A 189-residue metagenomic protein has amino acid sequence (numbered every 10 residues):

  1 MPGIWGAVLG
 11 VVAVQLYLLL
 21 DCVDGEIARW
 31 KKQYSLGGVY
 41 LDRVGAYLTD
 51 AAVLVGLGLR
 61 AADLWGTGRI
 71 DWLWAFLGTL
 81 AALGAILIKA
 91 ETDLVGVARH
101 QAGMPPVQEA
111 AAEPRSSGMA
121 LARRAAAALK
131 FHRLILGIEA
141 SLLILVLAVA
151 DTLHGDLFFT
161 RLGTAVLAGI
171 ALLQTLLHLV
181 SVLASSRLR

Functional and structural regions predicted by a protein language model:
M1-G37, F159-L167: Membrane-embedded alpha-helical segments that form the functional core of polytopic membrane enzymes, especially those
M1-L9, V55-T79, V149-G163: Helix-coil boundary and interhelical linker segments in multi-pass alpha-helical membrane proteins
V8-V12, Y40, V44-Y47, W72-L83 (+2 more regions): Alpha-helical transmembrane segments of integral membrane proteins
V12, L16, E26-T67: Basic, amphipathic juxtamembrane/active-site segments that coordinate anionic phosphate or diphosphate groups
A13-V23, L83-I86, I170-H178: Alpha-helical transmembrane segments and their membrane-interface exit regions
Y17-I27, A75-A81, H100-S117: Hydrophobic alpha-helical transmembrane segments
A52-V53, F76-K89, I135: Alpha-helical transmembrane segments of multi-pass integral membrane proteins
L87, E91-R189: C-terminal membrane-associated helical module and adjoining short loops/tails
